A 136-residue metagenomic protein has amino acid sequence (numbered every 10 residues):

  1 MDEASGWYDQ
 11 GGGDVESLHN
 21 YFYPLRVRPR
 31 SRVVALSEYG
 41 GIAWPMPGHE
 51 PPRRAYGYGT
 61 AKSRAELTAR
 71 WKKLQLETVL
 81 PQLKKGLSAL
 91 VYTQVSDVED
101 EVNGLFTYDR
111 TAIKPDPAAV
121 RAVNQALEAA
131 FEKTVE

Functional and structural regions predicted by a protein language model:
M1-T111: Substrate-binding/catalytic cleft of secreted carbohydrate-active enzymes, primarily glycoside hydrolases
T107-E136: Catalytic cores of secreted or luminal carbohydrate-active enzymes
